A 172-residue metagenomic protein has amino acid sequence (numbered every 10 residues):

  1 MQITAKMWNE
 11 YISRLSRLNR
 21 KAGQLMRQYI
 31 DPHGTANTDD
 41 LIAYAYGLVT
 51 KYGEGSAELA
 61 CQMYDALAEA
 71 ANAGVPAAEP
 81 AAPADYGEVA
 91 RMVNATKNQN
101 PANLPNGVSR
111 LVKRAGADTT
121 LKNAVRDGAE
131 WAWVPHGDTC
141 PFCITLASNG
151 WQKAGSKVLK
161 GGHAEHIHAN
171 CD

Functional and structural regions predicted by a protein language model:
M1-H168, D172: Domain-core detector
